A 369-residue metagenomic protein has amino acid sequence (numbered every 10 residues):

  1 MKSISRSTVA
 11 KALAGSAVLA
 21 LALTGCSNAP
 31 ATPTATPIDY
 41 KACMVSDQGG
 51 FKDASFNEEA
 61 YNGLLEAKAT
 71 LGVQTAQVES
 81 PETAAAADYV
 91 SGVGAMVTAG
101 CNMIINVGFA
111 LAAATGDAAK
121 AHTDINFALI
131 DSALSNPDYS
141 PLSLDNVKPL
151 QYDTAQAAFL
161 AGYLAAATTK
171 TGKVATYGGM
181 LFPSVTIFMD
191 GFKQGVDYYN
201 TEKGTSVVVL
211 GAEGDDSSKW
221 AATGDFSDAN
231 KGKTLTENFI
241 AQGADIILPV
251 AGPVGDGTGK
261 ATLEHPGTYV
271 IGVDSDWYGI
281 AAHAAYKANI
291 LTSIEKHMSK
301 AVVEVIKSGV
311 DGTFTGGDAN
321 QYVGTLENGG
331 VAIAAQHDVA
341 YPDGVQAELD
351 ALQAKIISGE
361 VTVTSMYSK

Functional and structural regions predicted by a protein language model:
K2-L13: Bacterial N-terminal signal peptides that target proteins for export
S5-R6, N28, T32-K369: A residue-level marker of the well-folded mature domains of exported/periplasmic proteins
A20-G25: C-terminal motif of bacterial Sec signal peptides marking the signal peptidase cleavage site
